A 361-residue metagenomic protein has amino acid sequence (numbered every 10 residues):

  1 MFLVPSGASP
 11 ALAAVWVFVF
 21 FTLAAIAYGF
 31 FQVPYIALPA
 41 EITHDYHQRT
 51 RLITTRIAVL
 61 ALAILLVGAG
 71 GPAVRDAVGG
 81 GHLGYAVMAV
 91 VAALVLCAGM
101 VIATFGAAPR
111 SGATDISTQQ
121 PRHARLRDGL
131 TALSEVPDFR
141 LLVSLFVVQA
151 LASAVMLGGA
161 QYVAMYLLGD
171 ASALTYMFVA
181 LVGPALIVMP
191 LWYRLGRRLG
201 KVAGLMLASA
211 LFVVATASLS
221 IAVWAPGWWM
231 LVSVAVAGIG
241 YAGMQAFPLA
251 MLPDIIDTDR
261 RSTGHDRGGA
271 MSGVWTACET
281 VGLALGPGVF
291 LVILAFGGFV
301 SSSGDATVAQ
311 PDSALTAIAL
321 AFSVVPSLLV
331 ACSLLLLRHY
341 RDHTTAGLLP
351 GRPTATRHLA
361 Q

Functional and structural regions predicted by a protein language model:
M1-Q361: Membrane-embedded alpha-helical bundles of multi-pass transporters/translocases, especially carrier/permease families
